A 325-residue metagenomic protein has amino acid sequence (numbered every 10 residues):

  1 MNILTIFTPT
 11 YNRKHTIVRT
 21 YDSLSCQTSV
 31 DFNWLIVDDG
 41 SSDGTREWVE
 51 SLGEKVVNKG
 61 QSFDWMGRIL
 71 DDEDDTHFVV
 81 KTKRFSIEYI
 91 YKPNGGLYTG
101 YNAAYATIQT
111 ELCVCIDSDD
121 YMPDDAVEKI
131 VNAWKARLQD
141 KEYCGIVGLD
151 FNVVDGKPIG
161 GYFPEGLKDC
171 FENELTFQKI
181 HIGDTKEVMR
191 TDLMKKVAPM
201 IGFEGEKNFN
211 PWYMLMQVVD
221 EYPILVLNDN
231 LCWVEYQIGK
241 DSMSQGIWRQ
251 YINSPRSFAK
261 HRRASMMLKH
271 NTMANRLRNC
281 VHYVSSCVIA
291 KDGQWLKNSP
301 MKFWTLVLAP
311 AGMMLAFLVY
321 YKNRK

Functional and structural regions predicted by a protein language model:
R13-C26: Short, well-formed alpha-helical segments that are part of the catalytic scaffolds of diverse glycosyltransferases
S23, D38-W48, D117: A conserved acidic beta->alpha catalytic loop
D31-G40, G67-R68, E88-K92, D117: Short beta-strand/loop segment that forms part of the nucleotide-sugar
Y91-I108: Glycine-rich, basic loop-to-helix element that forms the pyrophosphate-binding segment of sugar-nucleotide handling
C113: Short aromatic/hydrophobic "clamp" motif used to bind/position activated sugar donors
D125-G160: Conserved donor NDP-sugar-binding/catalytic core segment of glycosyltransferases
I159-G246: Conserved nucleotide-sugar donor-binding catalytic segment
D229-K325: C-terminal subregions of glycosyltransferases and related glycan-biosynthesis enzymes
